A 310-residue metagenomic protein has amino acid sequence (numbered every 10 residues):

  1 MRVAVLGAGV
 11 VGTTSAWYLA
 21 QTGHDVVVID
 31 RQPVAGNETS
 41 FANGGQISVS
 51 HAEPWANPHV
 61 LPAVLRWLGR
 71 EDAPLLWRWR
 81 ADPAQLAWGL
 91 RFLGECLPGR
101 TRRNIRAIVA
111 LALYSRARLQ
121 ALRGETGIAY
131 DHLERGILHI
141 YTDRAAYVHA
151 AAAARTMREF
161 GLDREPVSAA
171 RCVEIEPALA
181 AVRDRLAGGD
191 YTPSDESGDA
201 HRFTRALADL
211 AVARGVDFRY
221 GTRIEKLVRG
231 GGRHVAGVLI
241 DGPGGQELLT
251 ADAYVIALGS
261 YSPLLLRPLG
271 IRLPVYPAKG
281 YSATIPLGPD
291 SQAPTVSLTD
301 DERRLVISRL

Functional and structural regions predicted by a protein language model:
R2-V28: N-terminal Rossmann-like FAD-binding beta1-loop-alpha1 element of flavoenzymes
G7-G9, R31, G36, L258: Glycine-rich Rossmann-fold phosphate-binding loop(s) that bind the pyrophosphate of adenine dinucleotide cofactors
V10, G221-E225, P243: Conserved SAM/SAH-binding loop
T13, R205, P263: Residues forming the Rossmann-fold NAD(P)(H) cofactor-binding site
Q21-F41: Glycine-rich FAD pyrophosphate-binding loop
N43-H51, W55-E95, A180, I224-V235 (+1 more regions): Active-site substrate-recognition segment that forms the wall of the catalytic cavity or substrate channel
L86-L210: Rossmann-like flavin
V167-E176, E196, D217-A236: A conserved short coil-to-beta-strand element within the FAD-binding core of flavoproteins
